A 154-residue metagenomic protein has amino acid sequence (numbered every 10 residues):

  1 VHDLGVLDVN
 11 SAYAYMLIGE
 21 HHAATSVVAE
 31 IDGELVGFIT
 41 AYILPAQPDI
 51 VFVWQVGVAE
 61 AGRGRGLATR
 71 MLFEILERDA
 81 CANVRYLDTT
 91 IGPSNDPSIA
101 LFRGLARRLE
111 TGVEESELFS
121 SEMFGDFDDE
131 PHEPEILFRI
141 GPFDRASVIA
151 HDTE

Functional and structural regions predicted by a protein language model:
V1-D49, W54, A59, P142-F143: Acetyl-CoA-dependent GNAT
G33, G66, N95: Conserved G/P- and acidic residue-centered "switch" motifs that form tight phosphate/ATP-binding loops in soluble
Q55-R63, I91-P93: A short, internal acetyl-CoA/4′-phosphopantetheine-binding micro-motif in the GNAT/acyltransferase core
G62, G66-I75: Conserved acetyl-CoA pyrophosphate-binding loop and the N-cap/start of the following alpha-helix in GNAT-like
T69, P93-E117: Conserved active-site alpha-helix within GNAT-family acetyltransferase domains
D79-S94, E114: Conserved GNAT acetyl-CoA-binding A-motif
R108-E154: C-terminal "cap" of GNAT-fold acetyltransferases
